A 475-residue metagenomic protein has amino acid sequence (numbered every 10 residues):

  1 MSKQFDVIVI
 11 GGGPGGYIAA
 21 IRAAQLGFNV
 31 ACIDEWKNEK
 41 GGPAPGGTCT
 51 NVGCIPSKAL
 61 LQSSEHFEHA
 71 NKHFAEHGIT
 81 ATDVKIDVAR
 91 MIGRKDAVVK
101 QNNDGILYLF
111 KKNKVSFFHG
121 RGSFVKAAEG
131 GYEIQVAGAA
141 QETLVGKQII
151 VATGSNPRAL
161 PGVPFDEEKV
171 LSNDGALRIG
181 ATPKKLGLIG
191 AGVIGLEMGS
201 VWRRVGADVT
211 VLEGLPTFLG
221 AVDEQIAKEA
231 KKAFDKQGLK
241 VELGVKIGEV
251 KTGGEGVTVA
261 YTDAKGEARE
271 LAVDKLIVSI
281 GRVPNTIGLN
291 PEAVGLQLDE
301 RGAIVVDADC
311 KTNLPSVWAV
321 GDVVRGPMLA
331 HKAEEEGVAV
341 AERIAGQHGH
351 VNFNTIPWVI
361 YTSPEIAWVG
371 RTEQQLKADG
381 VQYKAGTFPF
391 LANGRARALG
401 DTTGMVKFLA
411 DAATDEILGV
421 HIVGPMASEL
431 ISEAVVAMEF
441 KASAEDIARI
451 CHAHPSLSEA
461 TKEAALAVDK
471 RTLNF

Functional and structural regions predicted by a protein language model:
S2-F5, I21-T182, T210, L215-L219 (+8 more regions): Glycine-rich flavin
S2-G13, T182-G192: Beta1/beta-strand and adjacent pyrophosphate-binding region of the FAD-binding site in flavoprotein oxidoreductases
I8-I10, G122, T143-G154, I189 (+3 more regions): Short hydrophobic core segments
I10-A44, I55, A59-H66, D96 (+3 more regions): Flexible, glycine-rich terminal cap/loop adjacent to redox cofactors in electron-transfer oxidoreductases
G16, G195-L196: N-terminal Rossmann-fold NAD(P) dinucleotide-binding loop
A20, A24, G199, R203-R204: Gly/Ala-rich phosphate-binding loop of Rossmann-like dinucleotide-binding domains, activating on the conserved
D166-T182, E270-I344, H350, E429: FAD-site-proximal beta/loop scaffold in flavoenzymes
